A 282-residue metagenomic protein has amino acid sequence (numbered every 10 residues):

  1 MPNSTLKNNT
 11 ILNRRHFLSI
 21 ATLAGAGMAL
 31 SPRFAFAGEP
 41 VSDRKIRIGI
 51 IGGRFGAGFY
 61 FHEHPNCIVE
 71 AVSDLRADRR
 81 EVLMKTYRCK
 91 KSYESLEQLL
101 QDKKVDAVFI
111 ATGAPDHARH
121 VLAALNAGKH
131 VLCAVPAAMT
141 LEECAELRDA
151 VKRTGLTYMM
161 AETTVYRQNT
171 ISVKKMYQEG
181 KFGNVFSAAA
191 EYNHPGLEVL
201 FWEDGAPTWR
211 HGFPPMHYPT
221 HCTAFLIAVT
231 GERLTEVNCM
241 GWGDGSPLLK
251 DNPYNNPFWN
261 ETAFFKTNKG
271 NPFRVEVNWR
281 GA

Functional and structural regions predicted by a protein language model:
N3-G25: N-terminal secretory signal peptides and thylakoid transit peptides that target proteins across membranes
I20-Y87: N-terminal Rossmann-like dinucleotide-binding module
A21, A111-T112: Glycine-rich, N-terminal phosphate-binding loop of Rossmann-like dinucleotide-binding domains
I50, C133, Y158-M160, A189 (+1 more regions): Hydrophobic residues in well-ordered beta-strands that form the structural core
R54-A57, T157, T164-N256: Predominantly a Rossmann-like dinucleotide-binding segment in NAD(P)-dependent oxidoreductases
K91-S95: Conserved SAM-binding strand-loop segment of SAM-dependent methyltransferases
A107, G113, A118-V165, G180: Beta-strand-loop-alpha-helix segment that lines the small-molecule cofactor/substrate pocket of alpha/beta enzymes
P253-N256, N268-A282: NAD(P)-dinucleotide binding in Rossmann-like oxidoreductases
